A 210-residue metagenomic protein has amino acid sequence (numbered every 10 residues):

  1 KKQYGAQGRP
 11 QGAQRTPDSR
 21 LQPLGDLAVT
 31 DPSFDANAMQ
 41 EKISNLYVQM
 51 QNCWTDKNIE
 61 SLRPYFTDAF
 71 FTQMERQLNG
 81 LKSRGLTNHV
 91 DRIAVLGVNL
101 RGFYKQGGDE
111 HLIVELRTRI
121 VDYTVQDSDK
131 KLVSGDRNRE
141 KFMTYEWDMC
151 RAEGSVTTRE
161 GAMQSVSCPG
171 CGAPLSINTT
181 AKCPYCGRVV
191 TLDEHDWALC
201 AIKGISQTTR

Functional and structural regions predicted by a protein language model:
K1-Q3: Alpha-helical transmembrane anchor segments and their immediate juxtamembrane flanks, especially terminal single-pass
R9-I93, G170, P184-Y185, V189 (+2 more regions): Core segments of small alpha/beta cavity-forming domains
V48, E60-A162, I177, T191-R210: Structured, amphipathic secondary-structure segments that form assembly/contact surfaces in multi-subunit
V125, P169-C171: A short, polar/proline- and glycine-enriched secondary-structure boundary/capping micro-motif
M163-P169, N178-P184: Cys/His-enriched microdomains
